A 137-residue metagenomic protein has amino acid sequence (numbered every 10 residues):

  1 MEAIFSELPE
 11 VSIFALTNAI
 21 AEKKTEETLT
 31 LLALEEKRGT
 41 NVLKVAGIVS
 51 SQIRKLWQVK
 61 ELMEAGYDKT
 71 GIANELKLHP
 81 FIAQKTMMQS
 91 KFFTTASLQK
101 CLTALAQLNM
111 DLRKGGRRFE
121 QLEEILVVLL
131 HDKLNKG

Functional and structural regions predicted by a protein language model:
M1-L98, K133-L134: Small-residue-rich helix-loop
V49, L102-L105, L126: Short alpha-helical scaffolding segments that buttress acidic/His motifs in well-ordered protein cores
L62-G66, G115-L122: Generic structural signal for short, solvent-exposed loop/turn connectors between secondary structure elements
T86-R117: C-terminal capping/gating helix-and-loop segments adjacent to ligand/active sites or protein-protein/ligand interfaces
R117-G137: Short, charged, intrinsically disordered terminal tails
